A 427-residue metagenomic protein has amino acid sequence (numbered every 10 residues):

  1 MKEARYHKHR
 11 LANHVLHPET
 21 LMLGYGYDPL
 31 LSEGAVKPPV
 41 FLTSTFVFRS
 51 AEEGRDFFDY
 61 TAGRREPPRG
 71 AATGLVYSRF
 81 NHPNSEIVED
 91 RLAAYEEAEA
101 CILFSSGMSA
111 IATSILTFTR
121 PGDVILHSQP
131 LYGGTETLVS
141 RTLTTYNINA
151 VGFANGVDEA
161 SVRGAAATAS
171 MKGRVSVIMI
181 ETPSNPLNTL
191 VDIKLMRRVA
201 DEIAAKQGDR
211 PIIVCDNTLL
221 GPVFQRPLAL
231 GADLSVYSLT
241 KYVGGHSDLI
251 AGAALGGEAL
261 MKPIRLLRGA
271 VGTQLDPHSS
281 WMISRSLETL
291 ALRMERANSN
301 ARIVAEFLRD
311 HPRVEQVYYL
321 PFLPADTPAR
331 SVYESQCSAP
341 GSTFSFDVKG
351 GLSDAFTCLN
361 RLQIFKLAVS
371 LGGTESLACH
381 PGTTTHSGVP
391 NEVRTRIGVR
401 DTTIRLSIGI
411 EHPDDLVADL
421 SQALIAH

Functional and structural regions predicted by a protein language model:
M1-R5, E99, R141, N149-V151 (+6 more regions): PLP-dependent enzyme catalytic core of the Aspartate aminotransferase-like
M1-R69: N-terminal glycine-rich, Lys/His-bearing helix-loop that initiates the first secondary-structure elements of many
E3-N13, G24-L31, A100-R313, Y318: Conserved PLP-enzyme active-site core in the AAT-like
T45, S50-S109, G134-R141: Conserved N-terminal alpha-helix of the aminotransferase class I/II PLP-enzyme fold
Y95, L308-P312, L362: Acidic-histidine catalytic/liganding microenvironments
P183, T218-L220, F322, K349 (+1 more regions): Active-site beta-loop-alpha junctions enriched in small/polar residues
Q316-I404, I408: Conserved C-terminal alpha-helix-loop-beta "cap" of PLP-dependent enzymes that closes/shapes the active-site mouth
